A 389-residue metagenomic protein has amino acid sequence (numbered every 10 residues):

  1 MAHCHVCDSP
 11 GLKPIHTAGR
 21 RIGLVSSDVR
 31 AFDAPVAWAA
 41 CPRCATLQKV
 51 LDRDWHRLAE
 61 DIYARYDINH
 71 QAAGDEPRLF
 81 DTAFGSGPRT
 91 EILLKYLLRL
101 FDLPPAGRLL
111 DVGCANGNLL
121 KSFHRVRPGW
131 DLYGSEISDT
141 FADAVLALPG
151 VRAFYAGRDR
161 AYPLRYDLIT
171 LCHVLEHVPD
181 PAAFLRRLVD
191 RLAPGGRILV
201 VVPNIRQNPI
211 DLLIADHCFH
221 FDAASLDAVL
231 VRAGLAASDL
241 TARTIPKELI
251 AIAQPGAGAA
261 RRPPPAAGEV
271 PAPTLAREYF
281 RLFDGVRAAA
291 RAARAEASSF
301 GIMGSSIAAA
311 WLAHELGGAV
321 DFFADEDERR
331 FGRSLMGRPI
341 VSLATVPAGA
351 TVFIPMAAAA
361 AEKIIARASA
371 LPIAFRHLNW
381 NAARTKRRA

Functional and structural regions predicted by a protein language model:
M1-C172, L185, L249, G256-A295 (+1 more regions): Conserved N-terminal segment of class I S-adenosyl-L-methionine
K13-G19, L235-P246: Conserved S-adenosyl-L-methionine
G19-L24, L199-V229: Short, glycine-/aromatic-enriched active-site segment of Class I SAM-dependent methyltransferases
G129-W130, G196, I373-F375: A short helix->loop->beta-strand "cap" motif at the edges of active sites that frequently abuts
H173-H177: A short His-aromatic
A183-R197: A short glycine-rich, Lys/Arg-flanked "PGG" loop and its adjoining helix->strand segment in the class I
I198-L199, A237: A short hydrophobic/small-residue beta-strand
I250-A389: Hydrophobic, well-ordered beta-alpha structural blocks that scaffold small-molecule cofactor pockets
